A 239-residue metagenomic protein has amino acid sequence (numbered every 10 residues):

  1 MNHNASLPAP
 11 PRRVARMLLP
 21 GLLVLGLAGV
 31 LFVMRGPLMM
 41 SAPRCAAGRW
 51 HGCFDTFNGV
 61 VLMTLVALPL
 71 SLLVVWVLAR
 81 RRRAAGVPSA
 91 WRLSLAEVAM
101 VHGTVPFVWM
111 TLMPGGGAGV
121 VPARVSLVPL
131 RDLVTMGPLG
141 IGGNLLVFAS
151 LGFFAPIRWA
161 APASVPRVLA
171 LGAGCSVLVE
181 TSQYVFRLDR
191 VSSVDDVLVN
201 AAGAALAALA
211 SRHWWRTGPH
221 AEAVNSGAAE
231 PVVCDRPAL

Functional and structural regions predicted by a protein language model:
N2-D189, L209-L239: Bulky hydrophobic segments
R190-V199: Non-cytosolic membrane-interface motifs at loop->transmembrane helix junctions
